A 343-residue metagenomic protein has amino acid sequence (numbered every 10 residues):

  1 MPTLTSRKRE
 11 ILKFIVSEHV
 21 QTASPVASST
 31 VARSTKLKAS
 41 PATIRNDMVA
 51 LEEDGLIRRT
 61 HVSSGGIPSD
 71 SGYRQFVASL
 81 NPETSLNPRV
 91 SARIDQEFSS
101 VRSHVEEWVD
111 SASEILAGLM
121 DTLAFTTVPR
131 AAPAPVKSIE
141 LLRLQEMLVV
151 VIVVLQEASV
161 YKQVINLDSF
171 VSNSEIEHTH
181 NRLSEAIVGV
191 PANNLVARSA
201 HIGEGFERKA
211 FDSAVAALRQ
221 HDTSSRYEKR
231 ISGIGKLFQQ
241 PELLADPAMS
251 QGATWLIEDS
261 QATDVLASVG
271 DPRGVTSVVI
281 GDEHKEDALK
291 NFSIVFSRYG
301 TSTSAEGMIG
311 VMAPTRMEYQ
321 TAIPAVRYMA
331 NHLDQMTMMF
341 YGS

Functional and structural regions predicted by a protein language model:
M1-K13: Short alpha-helical segments that sit at the start of domains
T3, S64, H104: Conserved acidic
T3-L4, A39, P68, L86: Alpha-helical hairpin
V16-V20: Short, locally clustered residues in the helix-turn-helix/winged-helix DNA-binding domain
Q21, P25-L80: N-terminal helix-turn-helix
A78-S343: Intrinsically disordered, acidic Ser/Thr/Pro-rich low-complexity regulatory segments
